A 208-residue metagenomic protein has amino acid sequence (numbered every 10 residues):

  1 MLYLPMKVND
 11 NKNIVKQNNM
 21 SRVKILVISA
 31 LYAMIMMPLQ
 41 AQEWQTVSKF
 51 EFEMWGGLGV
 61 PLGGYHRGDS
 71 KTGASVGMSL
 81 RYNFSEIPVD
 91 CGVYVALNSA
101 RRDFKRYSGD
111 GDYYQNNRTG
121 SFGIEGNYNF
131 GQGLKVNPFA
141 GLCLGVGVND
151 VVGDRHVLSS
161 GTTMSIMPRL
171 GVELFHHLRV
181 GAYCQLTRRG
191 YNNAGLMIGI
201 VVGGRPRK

Functional and structural regions predicted by a protein language model:
M1-K49, R207-K208: Cleavable N-terminal export/targeting peptides
A41-S85, N193-K208: Short glycine/proline- and aromatic-enriched beta-strand/turn motifs that initiate or cap beta-hairpins
E43, G63-D69, G109-Q115, G153-S159 (+1 more regions): Outer-membrane beta-barrel domain signature
S48-F52, S70-V76, N116-F122, V136 (+2 more regions): Residues that define the transmembrane beta-barrel architecture of outer-membrane proteins
M54-H66, L142-D150, H177-R188: Transmembrane beta-strand segments that form the barrel wall of outer-membrane beta-barrel proteins
A74-G153, L178, G199-K208: Gram-negative (and chloroplast) outer-membrane scaffold detector with strong preference for beta-barrel transmembrane
G145-N149, T162-M164, R169: Outer membrane beta-barrel transmembrane domains
